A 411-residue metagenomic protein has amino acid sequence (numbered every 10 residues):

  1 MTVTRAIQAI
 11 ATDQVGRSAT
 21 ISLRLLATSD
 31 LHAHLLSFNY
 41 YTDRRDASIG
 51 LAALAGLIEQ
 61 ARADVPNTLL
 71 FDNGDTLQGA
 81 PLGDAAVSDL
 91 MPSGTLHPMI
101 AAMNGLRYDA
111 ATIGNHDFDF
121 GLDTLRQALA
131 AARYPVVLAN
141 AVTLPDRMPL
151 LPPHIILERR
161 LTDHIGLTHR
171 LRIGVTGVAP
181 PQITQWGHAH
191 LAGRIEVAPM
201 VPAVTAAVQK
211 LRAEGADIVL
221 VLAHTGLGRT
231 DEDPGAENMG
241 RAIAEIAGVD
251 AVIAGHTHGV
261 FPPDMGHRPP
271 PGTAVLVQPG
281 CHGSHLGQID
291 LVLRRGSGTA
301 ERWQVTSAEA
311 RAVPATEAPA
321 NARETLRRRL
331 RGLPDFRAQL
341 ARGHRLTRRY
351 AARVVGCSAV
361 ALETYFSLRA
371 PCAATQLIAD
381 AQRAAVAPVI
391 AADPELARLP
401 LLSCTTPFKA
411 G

Functional and structural regions predicted by a protein language model:
M1-P314, A374-A381, L401: Acidic, metal/ion-coordinating pockets
A300-G411: Hard-cation-handling environments
